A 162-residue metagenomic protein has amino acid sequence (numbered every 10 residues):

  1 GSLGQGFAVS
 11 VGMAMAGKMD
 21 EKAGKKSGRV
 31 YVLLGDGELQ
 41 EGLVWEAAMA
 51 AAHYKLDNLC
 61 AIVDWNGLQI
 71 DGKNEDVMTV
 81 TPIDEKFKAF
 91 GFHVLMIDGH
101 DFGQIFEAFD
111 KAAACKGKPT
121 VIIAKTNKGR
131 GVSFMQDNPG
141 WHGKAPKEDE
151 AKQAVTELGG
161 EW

Functional and structural regions predicted by a protein language model:
G1-W162: Glycine-rich ThDP/TPP pyrophosphate-binding loop and its adjacent helix/strand module within ThDP-dependent enzymes
